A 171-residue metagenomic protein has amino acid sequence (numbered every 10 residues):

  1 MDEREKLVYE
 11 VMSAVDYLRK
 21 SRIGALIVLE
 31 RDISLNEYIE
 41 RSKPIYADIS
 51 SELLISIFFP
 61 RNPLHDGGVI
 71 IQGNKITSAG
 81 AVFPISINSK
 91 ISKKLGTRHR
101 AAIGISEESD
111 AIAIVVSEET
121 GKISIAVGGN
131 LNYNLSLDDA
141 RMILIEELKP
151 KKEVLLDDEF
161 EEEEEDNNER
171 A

Functional and structural regions predicted by a protein language model:
M1-A171: Divalent-cation
